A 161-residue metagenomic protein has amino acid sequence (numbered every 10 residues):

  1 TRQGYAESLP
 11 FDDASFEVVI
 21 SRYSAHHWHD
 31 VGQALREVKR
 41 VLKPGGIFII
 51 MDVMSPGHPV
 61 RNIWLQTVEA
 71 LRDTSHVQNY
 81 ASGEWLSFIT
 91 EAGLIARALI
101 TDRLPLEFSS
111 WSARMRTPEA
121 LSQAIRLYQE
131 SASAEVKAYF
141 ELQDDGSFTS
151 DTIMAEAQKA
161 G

Functional and structural regions predicted by a protein language model:
T1-D12: Conserved SAM-binding strand-loop segment of SAM-dependent methyltransferases
E17: Conserved acidic residues
I20: A conserved beta-strand element that flanks and buttresses the S-adenosyl-L-methionine
Y23-H27: Short catalytic micro-motifs in class I SAM-dependent methyltransferases
G32-I47: A short glycine-rich, Lys/Arg-flanked "PGG" loop and its adjoining helix->strand segment in the class I
I47-L71: Conserved class I S-adenosyl-L-methionine
V68-E84: Acceptor-substrate binding/catalytic loop of class I
G83, A92-G161: Conserved Class I S-adenosyl-L-methionine
